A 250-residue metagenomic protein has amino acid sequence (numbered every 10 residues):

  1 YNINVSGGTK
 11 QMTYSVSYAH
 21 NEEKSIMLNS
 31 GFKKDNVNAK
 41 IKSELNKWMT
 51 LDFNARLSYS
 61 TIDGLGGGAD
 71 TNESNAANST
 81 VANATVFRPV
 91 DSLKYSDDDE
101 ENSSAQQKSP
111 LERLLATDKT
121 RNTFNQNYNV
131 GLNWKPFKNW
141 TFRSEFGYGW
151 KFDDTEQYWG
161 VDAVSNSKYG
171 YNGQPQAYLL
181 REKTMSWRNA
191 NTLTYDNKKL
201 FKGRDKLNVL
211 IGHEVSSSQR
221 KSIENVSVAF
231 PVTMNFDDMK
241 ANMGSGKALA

Functional and structural regions predicted by a protein language model:
Y1, S25-S30, N36, K40-N127 (+2 more regions): Surface-exposed loop/interface segments of Gram-negative outer-membrane beta-barrel transport/assembly proteins
N4: Short, Arg/Lys-rich segments that mark the N-terminal edge of DNA/RNA- and chromatin-recognition modules
G7-T9, H20, S43, L132-W134 (+1 more regions): Residue-level signature of outer-membrane beta-barrel architecture
W140: An active-site-proximal structural segment forming one wall of the substrate-binding cleft that immediately precedes
